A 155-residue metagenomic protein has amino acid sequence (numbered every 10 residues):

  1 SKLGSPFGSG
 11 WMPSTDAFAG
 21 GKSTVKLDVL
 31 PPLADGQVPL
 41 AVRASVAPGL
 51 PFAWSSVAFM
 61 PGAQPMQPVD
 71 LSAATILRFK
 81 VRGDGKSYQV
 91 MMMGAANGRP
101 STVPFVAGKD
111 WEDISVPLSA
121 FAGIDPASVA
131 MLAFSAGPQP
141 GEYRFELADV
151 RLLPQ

Functional and structural regions predicted by a protein language model:
S1-Q155: Beta-rich carbohydrate-recognition modules and glycan-binding surfaces
